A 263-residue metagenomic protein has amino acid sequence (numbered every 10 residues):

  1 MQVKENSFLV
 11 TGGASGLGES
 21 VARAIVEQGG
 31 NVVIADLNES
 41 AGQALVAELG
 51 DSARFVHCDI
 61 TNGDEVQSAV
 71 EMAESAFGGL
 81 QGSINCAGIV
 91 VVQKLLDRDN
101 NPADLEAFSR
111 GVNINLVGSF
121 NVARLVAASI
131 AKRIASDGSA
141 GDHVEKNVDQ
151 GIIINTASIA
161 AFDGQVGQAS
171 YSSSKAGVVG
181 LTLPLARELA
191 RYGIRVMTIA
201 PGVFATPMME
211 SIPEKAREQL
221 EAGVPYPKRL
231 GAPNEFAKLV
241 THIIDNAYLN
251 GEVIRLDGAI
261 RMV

Functional and structural regions predicted by a protein language model:
Q2-V33: Canonical Rossmann dinucleotide-binding motif of NAD(H)/NADP(H)-dependent dehydrogenases/reductases, specifically
Q67, I89-S109, A128, K132-N147 (+2 more regions): Conserved mid-core segment of classical short-chain dehydrogenase/reductases
G78, A190-R195, L249-E252: Short, small/polar-rich loop/turn modules that mediate ligand/substrate recognition or access, typified
I89, N101-N121, I154, V178: Catalytic Tyr-X3-Lys loop
A123, S174, T182: Active-site helix of classical SDR
A128, A186-E188: Alpha-helical segment proximal to the catalytic Tyr-Lys
S158: Residue(s) in the substrate-gating loop at a strand-loop-helix junction that position the organic substrate next
A232-L256, R261: C-terminal substrate-recognition "lid" of short-chain dehydrogenase/reductases
